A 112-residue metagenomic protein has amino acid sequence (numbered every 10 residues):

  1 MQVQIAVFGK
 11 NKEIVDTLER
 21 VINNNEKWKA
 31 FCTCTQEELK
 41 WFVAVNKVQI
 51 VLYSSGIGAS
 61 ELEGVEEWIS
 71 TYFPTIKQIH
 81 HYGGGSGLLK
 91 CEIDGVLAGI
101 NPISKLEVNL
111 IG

Functional and structural regions predicted by a protein language model:
V3-N11: Conserved acidic segment of CheY-like receiver
E13-V15: Short acidic/polar segment at the start of the alpha1 helix of CheY-like receiver
K27-T35: Short hydrophobic/Thr-rich beta-strand motif most characteristic of the beta2 strand and flanking loop of CheY-like
C34-K47: Acidic, metal-coordinating helix/loop segments flanking the phosphotransfer/catalytic sites of two-component signaling
V48-L52: Active-site beta3 strand of CheY-like receiver
Y53-I69: Conserved phosphotransfer microenvironments
F73-G112: Ser/Thr/Gly-rich flexible loops in soluble cytosolic domains mediating phosphotransfer, phosphorylation
